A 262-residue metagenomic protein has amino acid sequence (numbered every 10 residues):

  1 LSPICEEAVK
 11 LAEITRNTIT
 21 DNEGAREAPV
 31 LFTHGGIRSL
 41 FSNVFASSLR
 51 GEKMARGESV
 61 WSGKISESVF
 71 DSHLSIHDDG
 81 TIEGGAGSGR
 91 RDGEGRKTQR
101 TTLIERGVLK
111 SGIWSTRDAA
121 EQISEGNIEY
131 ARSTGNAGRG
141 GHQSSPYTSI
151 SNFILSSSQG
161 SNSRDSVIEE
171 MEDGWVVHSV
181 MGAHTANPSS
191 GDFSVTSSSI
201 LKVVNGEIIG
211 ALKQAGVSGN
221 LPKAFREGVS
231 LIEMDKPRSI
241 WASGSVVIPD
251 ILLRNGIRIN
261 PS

Functional and structural regions predicted by a protein language model:
L1-S48, E105, K110-S111, I232-D235: Internal alpha/beta scaffold segment
N22-E23, G63-S262: Dual-mode signal for accessory low-complexity, basic/Gly-rich regions
R50-F70: Amphipathic alpha-helical
